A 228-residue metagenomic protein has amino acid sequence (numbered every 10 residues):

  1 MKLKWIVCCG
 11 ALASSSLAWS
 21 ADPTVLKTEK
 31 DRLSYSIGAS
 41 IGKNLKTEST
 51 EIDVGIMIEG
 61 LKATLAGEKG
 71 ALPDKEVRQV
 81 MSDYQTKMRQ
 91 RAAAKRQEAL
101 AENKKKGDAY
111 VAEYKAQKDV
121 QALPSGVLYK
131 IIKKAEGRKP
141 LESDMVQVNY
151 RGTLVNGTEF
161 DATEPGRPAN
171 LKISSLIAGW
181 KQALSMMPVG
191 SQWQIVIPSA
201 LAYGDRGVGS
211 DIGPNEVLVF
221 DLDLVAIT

Functional and structural regions predicted by a protein language model:
L3-W5, W19-T228: Cross-family detector of peptidyl-prolyl cis-trans isomerase
C8-L12: Hydrophobic helical h-region of N-terminal Sec-dependent signal peptides in bacterial secretory/periplasmic proteins
